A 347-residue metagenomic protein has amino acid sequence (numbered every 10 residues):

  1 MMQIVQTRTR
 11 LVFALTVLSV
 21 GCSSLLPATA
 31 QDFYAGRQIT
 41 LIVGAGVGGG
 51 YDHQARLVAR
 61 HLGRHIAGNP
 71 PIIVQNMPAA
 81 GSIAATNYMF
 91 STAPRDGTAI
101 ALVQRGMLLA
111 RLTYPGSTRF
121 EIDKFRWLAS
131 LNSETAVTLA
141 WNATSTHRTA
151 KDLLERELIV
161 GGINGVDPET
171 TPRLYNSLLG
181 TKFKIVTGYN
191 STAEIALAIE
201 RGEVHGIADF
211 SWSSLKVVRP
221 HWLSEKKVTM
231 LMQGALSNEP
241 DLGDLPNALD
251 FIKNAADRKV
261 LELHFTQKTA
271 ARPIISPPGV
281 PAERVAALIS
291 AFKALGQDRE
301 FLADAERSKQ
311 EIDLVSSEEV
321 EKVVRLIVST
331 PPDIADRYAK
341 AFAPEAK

Functional and structural regions predicted by a protein language model:
M1-R8: N-terminal secretory signal peptides that target proteins for export/translocation
V12-S24: Bacterial N-terminal signal peptides
A35-R37, S224-K226, F251-K253, T269 (+1 more regions): An extracytoplasmic/periplasmic, membrane-proximal ligand-sensing/linker region
R37-G46, I72-Q75, I100, E157-G162: Short, well-ordered beta-strand elements
L41-A55, A79-G81, G161-D167: Extracytoplasmic "Venus flytrap"
R64-N69, Y88-A99, L108-H205, I252-K259 (+2 more regions): Hinge/capping helix and adjacent helix->loop/strand transition within the periplasmic-binding protein
R105-G116, E169-L178, G206-F251: A ligand-binding cleft/hinge motif common to bilobed small-molecule-binding domains
D123-L131, G161, K182-G188, V218-Q267 (+2 more regions): Short beta-strand->loop
